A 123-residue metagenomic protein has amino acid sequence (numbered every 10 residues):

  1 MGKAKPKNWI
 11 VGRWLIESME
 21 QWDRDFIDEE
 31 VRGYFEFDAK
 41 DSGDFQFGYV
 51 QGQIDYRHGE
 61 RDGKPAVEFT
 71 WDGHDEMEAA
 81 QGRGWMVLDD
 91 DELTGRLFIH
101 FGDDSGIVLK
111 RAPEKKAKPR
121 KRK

Functional and structural regions predicted by a protein language model:
G2-V11, L15-M19, Q53-R61, E92 (+1 more regions): Edge beta-strand at a domain terminus
R13, R24-K64: N-terminal glycine/threonine-rich, aromatic-flanked beta-hairpin/loop signature
Q21-D23, H74: Short beta-turn/strand-loop junction motif enriched in small, turn-promoting residues
E30-V31, V50-D55, E78-R83, G102-G106: Short, surface-exposed coil-to-beta transition loops
E36-K40, L88, R111: Generic beta-strand structural signal
G43, G52, G82-M86, G95: Glycine-centered structural positions embedded in regular secondary structure
G43-G48, V67-D75, G95-F98: Short beta-strand segments that buttress and anchor functional surface loops
R57-D89: Mid-chain, well-packed structural core segment of small domains
